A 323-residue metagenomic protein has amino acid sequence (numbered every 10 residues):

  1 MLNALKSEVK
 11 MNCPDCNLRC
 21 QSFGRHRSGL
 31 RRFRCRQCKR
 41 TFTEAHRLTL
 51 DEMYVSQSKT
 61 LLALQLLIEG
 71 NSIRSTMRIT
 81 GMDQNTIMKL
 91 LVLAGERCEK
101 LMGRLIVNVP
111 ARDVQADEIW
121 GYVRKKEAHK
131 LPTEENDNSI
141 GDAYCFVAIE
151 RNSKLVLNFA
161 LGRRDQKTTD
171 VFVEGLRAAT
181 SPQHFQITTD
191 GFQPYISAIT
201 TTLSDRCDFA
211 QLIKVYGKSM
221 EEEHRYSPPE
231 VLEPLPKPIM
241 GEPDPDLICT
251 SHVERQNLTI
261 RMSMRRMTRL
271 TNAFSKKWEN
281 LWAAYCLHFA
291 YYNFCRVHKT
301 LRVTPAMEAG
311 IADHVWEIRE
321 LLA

Functional and structural regions predicted by a protein language model:
M1-A323: Residue-level recognition of single "structural anchor" positions that define or cap local secondary structure
